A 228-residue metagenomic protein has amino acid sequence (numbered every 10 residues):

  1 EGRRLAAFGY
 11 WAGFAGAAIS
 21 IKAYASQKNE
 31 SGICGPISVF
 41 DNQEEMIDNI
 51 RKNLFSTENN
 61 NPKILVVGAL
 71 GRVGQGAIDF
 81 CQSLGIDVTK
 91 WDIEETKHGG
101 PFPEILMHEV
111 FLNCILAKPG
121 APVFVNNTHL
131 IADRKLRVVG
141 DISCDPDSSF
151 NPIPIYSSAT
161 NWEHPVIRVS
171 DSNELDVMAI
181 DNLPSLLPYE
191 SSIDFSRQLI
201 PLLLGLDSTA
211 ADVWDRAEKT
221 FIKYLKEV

Functional and structural regions predicted by a protein language model:
E1-D48, C144-V228: Adenosine-phosphate binding glycine-rich loop
W11-A15, G68, R72, G76 (+5 more regions): Conserved active-site and cofactor/substrate-binding residues in soluble primary-metabolism enzymes
G32-L116: Glycine-rich phosphate/diphosphate-binding loop of Rossmann-like nucleotide-binding domains
V67, G140-I142, M178: Active-site flanking residues adjacent to catalytic metal/cofactor-binding acidic residues
F80-L84, N127-I131, I155-S157, I193-Q198: Short, solvent-exposed amphipathic alpha-helical segments in soluble enzyme and RNA/protein-processing domains
V88-K90, V139, V177: Conserved beta-strand scaffold positions in the cores of enzyme catalytic domains, especially in NTP/NDP-utilizing
I93-N173: Rossmann-like adenosine-cofactor binding region
